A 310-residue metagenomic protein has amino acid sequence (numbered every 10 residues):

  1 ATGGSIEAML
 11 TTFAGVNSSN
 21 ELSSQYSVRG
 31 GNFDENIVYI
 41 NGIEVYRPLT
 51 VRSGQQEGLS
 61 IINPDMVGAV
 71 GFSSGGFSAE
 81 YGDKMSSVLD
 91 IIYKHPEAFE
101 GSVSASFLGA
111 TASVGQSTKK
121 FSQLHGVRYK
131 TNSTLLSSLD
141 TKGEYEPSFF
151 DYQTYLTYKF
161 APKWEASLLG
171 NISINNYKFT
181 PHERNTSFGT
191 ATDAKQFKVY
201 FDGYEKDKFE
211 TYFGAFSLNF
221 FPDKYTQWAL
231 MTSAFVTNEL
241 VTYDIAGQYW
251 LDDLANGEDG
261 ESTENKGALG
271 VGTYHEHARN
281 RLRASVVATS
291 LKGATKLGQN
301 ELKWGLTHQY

Functional and structural regions predicted by a protein language model:
A1-N36, G42-F77, V88, K94: Periplasmic N-terminal accessory/gating domains of Gram-negative outer-membrane beta-barrel systems
S19-N20, Y81, S104-S106, E144-S148 (+2 more regions): Short sequence motifs at beta-strands and strand-loop junctions characteristic of Gram-negative outer-membrane
Q25, A69, S86-D90, T111-S113 (+5 more regions): Membrane-embedded beta-strand positions in outer-membrane beta-barrel channels/transporters
V51-Q55, F72-S73, K94-E97, L135-D140 (+3 more regions): Extracytoplasmic loops and strand-loop junctions of Gram-negative outer membrane beta-barrel proteins
Q56-S60, G68-S78, S86-Q116, S122-V127 (+2 more regions): Short strand-turn segments of transmembrane beta-barrel domains in outer membranes, especially the first one or two
S102, S106-Y129, K142-T180, E205-A234: Transmembrane beta-barrel wall of Gram-negative outer-membrane proteins
T141-Y145, H182-Q196, I245-A255, G260 (+1 more regions): Flexible, surface-exposed loop regions and adjacent strand-edge segments of Gram-negative outer-membrane beta-barrel
K159-I174, Y204-Y310: Face-selective signature of the C-terminal outer-membrane beta-barrel domain
